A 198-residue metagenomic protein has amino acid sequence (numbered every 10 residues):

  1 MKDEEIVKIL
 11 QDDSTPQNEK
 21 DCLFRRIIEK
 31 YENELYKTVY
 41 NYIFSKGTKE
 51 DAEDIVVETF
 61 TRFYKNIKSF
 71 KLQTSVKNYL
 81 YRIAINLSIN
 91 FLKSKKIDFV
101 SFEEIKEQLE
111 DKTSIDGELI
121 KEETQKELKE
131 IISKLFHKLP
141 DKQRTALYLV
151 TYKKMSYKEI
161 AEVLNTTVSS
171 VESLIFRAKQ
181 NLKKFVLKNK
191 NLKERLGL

Functional and structural regions predicted by a protein language model:
M1-N33, L198: N-terminal module of bacterial RNA polymerase sigma factors
E4-E5, E162-N165, K179-L198: C-terminal edge and immediately downstream basic/flexible tail or linker adjoining helix-turn-helix-like DNA-binding
I28-K49, N66, F136, K188: Amphipathic, Lys/Arg- and hydrophobic-enriched alpha-helical face
L35, V39, L80, A84-L92: Hydrophobic-face residues of short alpha-helical interaction/recognition segments
F44-K46, V57-S75, S94-K96: Sigma70-family region 2
N90, D98-E122: Internal acidic/polar
A146-V150: A short pre-motif secondary-structure segment
S156, N165-S170: Helix-turn-helix DNA-binding motif, specifically the short coil turn and the N-cap/start of the second
